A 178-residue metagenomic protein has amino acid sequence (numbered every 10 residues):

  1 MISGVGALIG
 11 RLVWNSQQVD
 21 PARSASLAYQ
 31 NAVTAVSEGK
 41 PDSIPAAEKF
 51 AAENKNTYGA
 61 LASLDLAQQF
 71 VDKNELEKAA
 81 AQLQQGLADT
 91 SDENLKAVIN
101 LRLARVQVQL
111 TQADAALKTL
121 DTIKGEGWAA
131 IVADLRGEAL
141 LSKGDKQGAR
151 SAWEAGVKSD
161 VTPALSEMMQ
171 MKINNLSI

Functional and structural regions predicted by a protein language model:
M1-Q17: Single-pass alpha-helical transmembrane signal-anchor segments
L12-S24, A51-K55: TPR-adjacent "capping" and linker segments in tetratricopeptide-repeat scaffold/adaptor proteins
V19-R23, T57, N94, G127 (+1 more regions): Residue signature of alpha-solenoid helical repeat architecture, marking inter-repeat boundaries and helix-start
A22-D42: Short extracytoplasmic/periplasmic juxtamembrane "stem" segments immediately C-terminal to an N-terminal membrane anchor
V36-S37, E48-A52, G59-I131, R136-A139: Alpha-helical adaptor scaffolds
D42-S43, K78, A115, G148: Alpha-helical positions within canonical tetratricopeptide repeat
S142, K146-I178: Terminal, low-structured helical/coil segments at or just beyond the last alpha-helical repeat
